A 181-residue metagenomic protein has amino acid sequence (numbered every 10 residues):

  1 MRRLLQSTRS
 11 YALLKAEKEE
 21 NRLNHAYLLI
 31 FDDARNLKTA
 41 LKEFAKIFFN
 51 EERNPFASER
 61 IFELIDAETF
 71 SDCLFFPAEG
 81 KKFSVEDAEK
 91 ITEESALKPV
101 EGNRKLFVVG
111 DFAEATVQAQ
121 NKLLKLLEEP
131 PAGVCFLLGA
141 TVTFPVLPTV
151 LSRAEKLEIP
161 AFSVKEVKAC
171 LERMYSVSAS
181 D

Functional and structural regions predicted by a protein language model:
M1-D111, C135, P148: P-loop/Walker A NTP-binding region and its immediately flanking N-terminal helices in P-loop NTPase folds
R22, K165-D181: AAA+ P-loop NTPase domains with strong preference for DNA replication initiators and clamp-loader complexes
P77-E79, E155-V167: Conserved AAA+ ATPase "SRH/arginine-finger" region at the nucleotide-binding site
K82, E114, E129, P145 (+1 more regions): Residues immediately C-terminal
A96, N121-L138: Conserved catalytic/switch belt of AAA+ P-loop NTPases
G110-F112, L138-T143: A short beta-strand-to-loop transition that corresponds to the Sensor-1 phosphate-sensing loop of AAA+ P-loop ATPases
A115-N121: Conserved ATPase-coupling elements of RecA-like P-loop NTPase cores
K122-L127, V142-E155, E172: Short regulatory helix/loop adjacent to the ATP-binding pocket of P-loop NTPases
